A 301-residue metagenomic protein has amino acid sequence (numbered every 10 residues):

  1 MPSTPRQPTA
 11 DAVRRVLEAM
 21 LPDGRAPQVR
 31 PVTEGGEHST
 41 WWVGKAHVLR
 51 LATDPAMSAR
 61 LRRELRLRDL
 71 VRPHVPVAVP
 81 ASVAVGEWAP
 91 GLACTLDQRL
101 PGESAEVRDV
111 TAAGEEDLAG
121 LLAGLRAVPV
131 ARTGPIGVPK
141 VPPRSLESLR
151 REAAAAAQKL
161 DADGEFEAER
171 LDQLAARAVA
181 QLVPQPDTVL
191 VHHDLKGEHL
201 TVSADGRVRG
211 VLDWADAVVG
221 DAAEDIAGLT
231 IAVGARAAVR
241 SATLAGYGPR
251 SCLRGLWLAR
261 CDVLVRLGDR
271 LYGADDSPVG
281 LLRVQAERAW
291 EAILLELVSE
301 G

Functional and structural regions predicted by a protein language model:
P2-T4: N-terminal presequence-like segments and adjacent domain-start helices
R6-R25, E87-W88, P101, T111 (+5 more regions): An alpha-helical support segment within catalytic cores of ATP-dependent transferases
R25, G44-H47, P76, G206 (+2 more regions): Short glycine/proline-enriched coil/turn segments at helix->beta-strand junctions
P27-S145, D161: ATP-binding pocket architecture of kinase catalytic cores
T33-V43, L49, A176-E224: Active-site acidic catalytic loop and adjacent metal/ATP-binding pocket of ATP-dependent phosphoryl transfer enzymes
E37, V219, A227-G301: Helix-rich C-terminal or lid/interface subdomains of diverse kinases
P55, G102-E103, G206, A235-A237: Short, charged/polar surface micro-motifs in flexible loops or helix N-caps
L61-R62, A223, R283: Conserved strand-to-helix beginnings and helix N-cap segments that scaffold or border functional pockets
